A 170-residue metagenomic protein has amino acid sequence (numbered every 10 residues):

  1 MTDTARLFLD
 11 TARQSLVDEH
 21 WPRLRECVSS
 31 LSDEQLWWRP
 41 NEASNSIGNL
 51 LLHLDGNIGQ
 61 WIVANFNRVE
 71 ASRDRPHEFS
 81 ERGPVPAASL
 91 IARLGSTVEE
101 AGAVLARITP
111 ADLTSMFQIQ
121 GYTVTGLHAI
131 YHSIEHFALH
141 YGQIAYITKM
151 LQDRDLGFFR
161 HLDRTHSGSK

Functional and structural regions predicted by a protein language model:
T2, D10-V28, D33-E78, I119-K170: Short, contiguous alpha-helical
D3, L7, T11-S15, E81-A92: Charge-dense, low-complexity intrinsically disordered segments
E81-F117, T125-A138: Acidic/histidine-rich alpha-helical segments that form the ligand environment of transition-metal centers
